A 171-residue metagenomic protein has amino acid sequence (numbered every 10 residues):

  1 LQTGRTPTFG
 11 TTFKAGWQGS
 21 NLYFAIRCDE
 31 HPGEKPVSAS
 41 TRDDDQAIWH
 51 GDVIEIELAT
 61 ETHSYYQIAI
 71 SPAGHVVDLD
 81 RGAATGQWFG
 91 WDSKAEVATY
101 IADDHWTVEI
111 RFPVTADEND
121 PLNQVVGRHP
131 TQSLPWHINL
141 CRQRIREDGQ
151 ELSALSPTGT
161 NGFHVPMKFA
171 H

Functional and structural regions predicted by a protein language model:
L1-H171: Structural preference for beta-rich elements and adjacent junctions enriched in aromatics
